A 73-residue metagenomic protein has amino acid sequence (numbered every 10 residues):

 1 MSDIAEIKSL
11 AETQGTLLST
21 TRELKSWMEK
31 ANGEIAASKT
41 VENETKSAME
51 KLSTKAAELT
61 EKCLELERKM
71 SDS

Functional and structural regions predicted by a protein language model:
M1-S73: Intrinsically disordered, low-complexity terminal tails
